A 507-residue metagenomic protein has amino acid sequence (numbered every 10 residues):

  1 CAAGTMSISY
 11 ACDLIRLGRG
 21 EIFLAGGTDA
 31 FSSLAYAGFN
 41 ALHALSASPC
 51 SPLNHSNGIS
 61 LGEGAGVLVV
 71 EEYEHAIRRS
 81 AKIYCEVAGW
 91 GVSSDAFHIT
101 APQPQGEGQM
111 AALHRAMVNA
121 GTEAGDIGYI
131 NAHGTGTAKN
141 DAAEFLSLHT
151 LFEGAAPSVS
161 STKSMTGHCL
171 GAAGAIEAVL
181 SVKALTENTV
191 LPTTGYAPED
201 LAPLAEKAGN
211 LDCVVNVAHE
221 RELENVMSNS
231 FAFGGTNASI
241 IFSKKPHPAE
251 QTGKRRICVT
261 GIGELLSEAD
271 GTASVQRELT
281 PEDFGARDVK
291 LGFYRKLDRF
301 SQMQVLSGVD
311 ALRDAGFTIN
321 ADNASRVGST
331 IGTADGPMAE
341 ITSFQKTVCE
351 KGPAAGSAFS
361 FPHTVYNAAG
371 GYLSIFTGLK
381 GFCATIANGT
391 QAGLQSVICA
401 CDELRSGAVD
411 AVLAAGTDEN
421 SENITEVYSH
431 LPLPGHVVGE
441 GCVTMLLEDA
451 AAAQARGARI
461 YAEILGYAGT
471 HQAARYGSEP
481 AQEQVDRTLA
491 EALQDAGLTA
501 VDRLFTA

Functional and structural regions predicted by a protein language model:
G4, G393: Short conserved active-site loop signatures built around small residues
Y10, C399: Internal active-site segments that recognize and position negatively charged phosphoryl groups and nucleotide moieties
D13-R16, S32, A37-S60, G66-L68 (+5 more regions): Conserved "HGTGT" condensation-loop signature of ketosynthase/thiolase-family condensing enzymes that catalyze
G20-E21, L223, V409-D410: Short, high-confidence coil segments that cap the C-terminus of an alpha-helix and link into the following beta-strand
F382-A387: Short loop-beta-helix segment that forms the pyridoxal 5′-phosphate
